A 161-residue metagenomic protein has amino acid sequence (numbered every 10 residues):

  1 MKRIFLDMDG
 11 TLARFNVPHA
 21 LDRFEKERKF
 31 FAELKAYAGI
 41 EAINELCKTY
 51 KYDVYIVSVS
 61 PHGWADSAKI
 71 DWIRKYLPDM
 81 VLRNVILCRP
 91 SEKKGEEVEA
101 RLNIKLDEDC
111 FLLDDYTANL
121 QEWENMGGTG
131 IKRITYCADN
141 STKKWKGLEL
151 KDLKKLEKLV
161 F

Functional and structural regions predicted by a protein language model:
M1-R3, Y52-D53, D107-C110: Short coil/turn segments at beta-strand junctions that form active-site/ligand-binding loops
K2-N16, W123: Asp-based phosphoryl-transfer active-site loop
G10-A13, H19, S60-W64, S91-K93 (+2 more regions): Short, solvent-exposed loop/turn segments at secondary-structure junctions
D22-I56, G63-S67: Short, acidic loop-to-helix structural element flanking the phosphoryl-transfer center in phosphate-processing enzymes
V57-C110: Substrate-recognition "cap/lid" segment bordering the active-site pocket of phosphatases
E96-K105, W145-F161: Short amphipathic alpha-helix with an adjacent loop that forms part of the alpha/beta core around
D107-L153: Acidic, Mg2+-coordinating phosphoryl-transfer loop and its flanking beta/alpha structural elements, shared across
